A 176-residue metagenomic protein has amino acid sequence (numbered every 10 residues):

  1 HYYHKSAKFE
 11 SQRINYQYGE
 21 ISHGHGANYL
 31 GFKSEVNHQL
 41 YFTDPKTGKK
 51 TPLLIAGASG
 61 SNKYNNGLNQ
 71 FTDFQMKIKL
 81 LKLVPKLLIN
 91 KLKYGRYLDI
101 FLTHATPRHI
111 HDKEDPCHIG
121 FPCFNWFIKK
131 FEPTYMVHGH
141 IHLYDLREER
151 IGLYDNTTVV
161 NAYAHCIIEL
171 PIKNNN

Functional and structural regions predicted by a protein language model:
H1-I119, C123: Conserved catalytic scaffold of divalent metal-dependent phosphoesterases
Y16-L30, I141, D155-V160, I172-K173: Short, solvent-exposed secondary-structure boundary motifs
E35-D44, T51, N125-Y135, L143-N176: Binuclear metal-dependent phosphoesterase catalytic core
N69-F71, E114-C117, H140, E149-G152 (+1 more regions): Generic preference for flexible, low-structure residues
L102-P107, K113, T134-D145: Histidine-centered catalytic micro-motifs
